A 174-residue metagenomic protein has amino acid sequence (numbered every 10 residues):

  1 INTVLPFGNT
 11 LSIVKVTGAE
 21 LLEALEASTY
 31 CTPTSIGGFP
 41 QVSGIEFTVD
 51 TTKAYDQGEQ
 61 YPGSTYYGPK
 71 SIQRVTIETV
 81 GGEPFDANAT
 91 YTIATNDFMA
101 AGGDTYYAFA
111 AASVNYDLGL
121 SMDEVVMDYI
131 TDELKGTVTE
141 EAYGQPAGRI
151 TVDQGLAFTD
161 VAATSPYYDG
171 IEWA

Functional and structural regions predicted by a protein language model:
I1-G155: Catalytic centers of hydrolytic enzymes
G155-A174: N-terminal propeptides
